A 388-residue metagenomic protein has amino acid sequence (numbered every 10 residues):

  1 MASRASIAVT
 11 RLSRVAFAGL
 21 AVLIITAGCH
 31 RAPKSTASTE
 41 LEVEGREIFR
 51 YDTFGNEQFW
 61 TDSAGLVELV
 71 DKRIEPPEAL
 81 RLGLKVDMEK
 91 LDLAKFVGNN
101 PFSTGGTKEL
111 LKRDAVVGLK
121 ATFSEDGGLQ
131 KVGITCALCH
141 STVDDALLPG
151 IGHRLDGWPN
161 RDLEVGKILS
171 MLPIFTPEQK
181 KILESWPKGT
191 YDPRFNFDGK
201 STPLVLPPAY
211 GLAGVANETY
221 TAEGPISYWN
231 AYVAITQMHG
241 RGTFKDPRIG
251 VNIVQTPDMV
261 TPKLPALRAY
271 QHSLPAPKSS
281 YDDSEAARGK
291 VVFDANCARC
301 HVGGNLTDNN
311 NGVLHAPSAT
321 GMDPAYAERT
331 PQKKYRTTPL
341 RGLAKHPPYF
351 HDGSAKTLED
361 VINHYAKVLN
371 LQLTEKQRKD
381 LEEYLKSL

Functional and structural regions predicted by a protein language model:
M1-R11: N-terminal secretory signal peptides that target proteins for export/translocation
R11-R14, H30-A32: N-terminal Sec-pathway targeting helices
V15-T26: Bacterial N-terminal signal peptides
C29-R46, Y51-A137, S141-P149, H153-P265 (+2 more regions): Electron-transfer interface patches adjacent to heme c in soluble/periplasmic c-type cytochromes and di-/multiheme
